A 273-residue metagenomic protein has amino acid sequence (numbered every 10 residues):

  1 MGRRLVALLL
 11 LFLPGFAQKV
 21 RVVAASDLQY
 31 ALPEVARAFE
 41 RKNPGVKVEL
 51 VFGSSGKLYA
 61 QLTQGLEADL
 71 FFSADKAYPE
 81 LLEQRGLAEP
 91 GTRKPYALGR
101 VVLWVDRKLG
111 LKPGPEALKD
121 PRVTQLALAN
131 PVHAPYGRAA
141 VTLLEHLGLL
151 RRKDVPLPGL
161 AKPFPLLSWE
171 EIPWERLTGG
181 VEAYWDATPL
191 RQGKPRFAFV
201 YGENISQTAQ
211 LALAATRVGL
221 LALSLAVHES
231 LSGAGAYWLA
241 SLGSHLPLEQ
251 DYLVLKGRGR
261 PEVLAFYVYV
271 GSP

Functional and structural regions predicted by a protein language model:
G2-L8: Sec-dependent signal peptide recognition, specifically the positively charged N-region followed immediately by
L9-A17: Hydrophobic h-region of N-terminal signal peptides that target proteins for export in Gram-negative bacteria
Q18-N43, K47-F52, G56, A60-Q64 (+4 more regions): Exported/periplasmic ABC-transporter solute-binding proteins
